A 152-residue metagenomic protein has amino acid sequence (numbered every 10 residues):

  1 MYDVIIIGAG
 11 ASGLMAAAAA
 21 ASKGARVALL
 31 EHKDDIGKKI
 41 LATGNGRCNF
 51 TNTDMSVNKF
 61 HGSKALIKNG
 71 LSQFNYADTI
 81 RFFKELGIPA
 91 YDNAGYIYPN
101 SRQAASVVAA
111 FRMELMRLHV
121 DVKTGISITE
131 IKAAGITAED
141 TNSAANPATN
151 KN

Functional and structural regions predicted by a protein language model:
Y2-L29: N-terminal Rossmann-like FAD-binding beta1-loop-alpha1 element of flavoenzymes
G13-M15, I36-K39: Short N-terminal binding/cap micro-motifs at the start of the first secondary-structure element
M15, A19, C48-N49, T129: Mobile amphipathic helical/loop "lid" adjacent to a hydrophobic cofactor/ligand pocket
A28-L29, N49, D121: Short, conserved beta-strand segments within well-ordered enzyme catalytic domains that often line or immediately flank
K39, F50-T51, I131: Residues that scaffold the ATP/ADP-binding catalytic core of kinase and kinase-like folds
N45-A94: Glycine-rich active-site loop/strand segments that organize a redox cofactor
Q73-N152: Feature captures the FAD/FMN-dependent oxidoreductase FAD-binding
